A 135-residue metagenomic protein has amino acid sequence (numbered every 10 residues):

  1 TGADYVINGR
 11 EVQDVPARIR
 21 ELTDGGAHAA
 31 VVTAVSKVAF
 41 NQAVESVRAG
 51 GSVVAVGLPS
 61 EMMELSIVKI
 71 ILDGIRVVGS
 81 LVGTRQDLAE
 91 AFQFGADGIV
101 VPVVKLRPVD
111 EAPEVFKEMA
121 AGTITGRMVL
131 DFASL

Functional and structural regions predicted by a protein language model:
T1-Q42: Adenosine-nucleotide cofactor-binding segment
R10-V15, G57-E61, V82-G83: Short, acidic/turn-prone active-site loops that include or flank metal/cofactor- and phosphate-binding residues
G26-A27, V78, G98-V103: A local structural motif
A34-V35, G57-L58, S134: Short glycine-/small-residue-rich Rossmann-like dinucleotide-binding loops
N41-V44, R85-L135: C-terminal hydrophobic helical "lid"/dimerization subdomain of Rossmann-like NAD(P)H-dependent oxidoreductases
V47-A49: Helix-to-beta-strand junctions that scaffold the AdoMet/dcAdoMet cofactor pocket in Class I SAM-dependent enzymes
G51-V53, R76: Short glycine-centered segments of the SAM/dcSAM-binding site in methyltransferase folds
G57-D73, R85-Q93: Rossmann-fold NAD(P)-binding glycine/threonine-rich loop
